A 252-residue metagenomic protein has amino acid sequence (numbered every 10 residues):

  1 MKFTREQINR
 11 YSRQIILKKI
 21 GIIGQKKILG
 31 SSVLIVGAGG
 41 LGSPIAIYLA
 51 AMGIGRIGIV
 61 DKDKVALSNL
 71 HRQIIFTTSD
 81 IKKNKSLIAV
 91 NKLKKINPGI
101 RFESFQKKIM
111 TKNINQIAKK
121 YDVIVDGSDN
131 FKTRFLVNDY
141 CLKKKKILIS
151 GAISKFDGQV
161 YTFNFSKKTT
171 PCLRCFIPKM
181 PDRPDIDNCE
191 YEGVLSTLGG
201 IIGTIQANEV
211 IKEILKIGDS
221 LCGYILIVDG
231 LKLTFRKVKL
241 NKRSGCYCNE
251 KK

Functional and structural regions predicted by a protein language model:
M1-K252: Adenine nucleotide-associated cytosolic modules
